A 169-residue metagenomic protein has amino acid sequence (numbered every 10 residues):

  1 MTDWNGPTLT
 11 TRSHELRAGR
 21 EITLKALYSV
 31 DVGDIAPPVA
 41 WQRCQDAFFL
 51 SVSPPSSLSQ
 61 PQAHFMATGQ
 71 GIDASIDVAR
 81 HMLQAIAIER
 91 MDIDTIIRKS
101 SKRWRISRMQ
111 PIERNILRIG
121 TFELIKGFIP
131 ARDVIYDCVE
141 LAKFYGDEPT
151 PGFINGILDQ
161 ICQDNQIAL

Functional and structural regions predicted by a protein language model:
M1-P151, N155-L169: N-terminal interaction/assembly modules
